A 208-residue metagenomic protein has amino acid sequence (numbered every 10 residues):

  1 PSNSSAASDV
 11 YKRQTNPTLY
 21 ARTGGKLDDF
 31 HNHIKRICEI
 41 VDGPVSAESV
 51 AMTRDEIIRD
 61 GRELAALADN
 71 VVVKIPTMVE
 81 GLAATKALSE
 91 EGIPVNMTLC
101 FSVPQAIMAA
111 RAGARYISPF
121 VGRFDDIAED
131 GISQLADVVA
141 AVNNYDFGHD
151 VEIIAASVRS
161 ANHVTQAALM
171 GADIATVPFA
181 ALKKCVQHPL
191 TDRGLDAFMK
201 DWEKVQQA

Functional and structural regions predicted by a protein language model:
P1-A7, Y11: Single conserved hydrophobic/aromatic residue that forms the stacking wall/gate of nucleotide- or nucleobase-binding
S8, E56-D60, P104-R111, R159-A172: Catalytic cores of alpha/beta
S8, T15-A87, V121: Active-site beta->alpha loop and helix N-cap motifs at the rims of alpha/beta catalytic domains
R13, P17-Y20, I117-I127, A172-T191: Glycine-rich phosphate-binding active-site loops on the catalytic face of alpha/beta enzymes
N16, V73, A109, A167 (+1 more regions): Conserved, mostly hydrophobic/aromatic
H31-V45, L82-E91, I132-H149, K200-D201: Alpha-helix-loop-beta-strand connector modules within alpha/beta enzyme cores
S46-M52, N70-V79, P94-I107, S118-A128 (+1 more regions): Catalytic beta/alpha-barrel core
V142-A208: C-terminal alpha-helical cap/extension of soluble enzyme domains
